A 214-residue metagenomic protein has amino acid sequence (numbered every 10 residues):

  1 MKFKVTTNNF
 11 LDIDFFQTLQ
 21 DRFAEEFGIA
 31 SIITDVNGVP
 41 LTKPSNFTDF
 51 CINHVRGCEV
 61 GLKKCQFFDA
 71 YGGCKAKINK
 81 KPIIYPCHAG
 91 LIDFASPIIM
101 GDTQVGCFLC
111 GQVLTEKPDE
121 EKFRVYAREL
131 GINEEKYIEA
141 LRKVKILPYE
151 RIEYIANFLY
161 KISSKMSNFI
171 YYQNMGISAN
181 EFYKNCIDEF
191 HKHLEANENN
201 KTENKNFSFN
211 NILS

Functional and structural regions predicted by a protein language model:
M1-G90: Structured interaction and signal-relay segments at domain junctions
D49-F50, K64, R128, N185-K192: Alpha-helix boundary/capping detector
F50, K64, Y71-G72, K122 (+3 more regions): Exposed alpha-helical structural elements
F68-R128, K143-F158, I162-K165: Sensory/regulatory domains in signal-transduction proteins
R128-A140: A short, charged helix-loop
R142-S214: Signal-transducing coiled-coil/dimerization helices and immediately adjacent hinge/linker segments that couple sensory
